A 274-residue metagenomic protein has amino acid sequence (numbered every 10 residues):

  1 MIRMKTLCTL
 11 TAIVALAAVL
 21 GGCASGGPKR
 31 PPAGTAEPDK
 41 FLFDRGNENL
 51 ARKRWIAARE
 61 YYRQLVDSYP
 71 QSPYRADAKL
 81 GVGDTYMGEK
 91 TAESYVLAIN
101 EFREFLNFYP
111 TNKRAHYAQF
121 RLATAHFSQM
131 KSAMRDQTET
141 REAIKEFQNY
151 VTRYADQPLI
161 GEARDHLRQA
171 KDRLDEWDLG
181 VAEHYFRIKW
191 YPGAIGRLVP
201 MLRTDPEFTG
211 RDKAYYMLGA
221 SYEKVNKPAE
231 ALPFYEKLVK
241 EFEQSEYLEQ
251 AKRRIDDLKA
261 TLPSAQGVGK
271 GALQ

Functional and structural regions predicted by a protein language model:
I2-L7, L20-Q274: Acidic, polar-rich low-complexity tracts and alpha-helical solenoid repeat scaffolds
L10-V19: Bacterial N-terminal signal peptides
